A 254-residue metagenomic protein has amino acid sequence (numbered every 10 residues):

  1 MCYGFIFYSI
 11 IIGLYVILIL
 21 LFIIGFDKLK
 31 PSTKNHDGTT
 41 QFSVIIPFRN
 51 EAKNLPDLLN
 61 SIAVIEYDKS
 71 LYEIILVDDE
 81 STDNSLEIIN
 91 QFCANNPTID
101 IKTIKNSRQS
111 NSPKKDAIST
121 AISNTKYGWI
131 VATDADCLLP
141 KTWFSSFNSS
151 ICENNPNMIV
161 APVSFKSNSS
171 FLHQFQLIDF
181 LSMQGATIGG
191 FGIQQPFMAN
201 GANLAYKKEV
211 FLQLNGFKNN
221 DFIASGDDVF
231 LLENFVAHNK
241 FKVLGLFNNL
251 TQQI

Functional and structural regions predicted by a protein language model:
M1-G38, Q174-L177, A186: N-terminal membrane-anchoring/stem segments of glycan-assembly enzymes
T40-S43, E73: Cell-envelope/extracellular polymer assembly enzymes that use nucleotide-activated donors
N60-L71: Short, acidic, metal-binding catalytic loop of nucleotide-sugar glycosyltransferases
L71-E73, L86-N124: Conserved donor nucleotide-binding strand/loop of the catalytic core
D78-E87, R108, C137: A conserved acidic beta->alpha catalytic loop
N84, T133-S150: Acidic donor-binding/catalytic loop of UDP-sugar-dependent glycosyltransferases, especially processive GT2
T103-A117, A121, S146-L214, K218: Long helical/loop segments within the catalytic core of UDP-sugar-dependent glycosyltransferases, especially the large
I130: Short aromatic/hydrophobic "clamp" motif used to bind/position activated sugar donors
